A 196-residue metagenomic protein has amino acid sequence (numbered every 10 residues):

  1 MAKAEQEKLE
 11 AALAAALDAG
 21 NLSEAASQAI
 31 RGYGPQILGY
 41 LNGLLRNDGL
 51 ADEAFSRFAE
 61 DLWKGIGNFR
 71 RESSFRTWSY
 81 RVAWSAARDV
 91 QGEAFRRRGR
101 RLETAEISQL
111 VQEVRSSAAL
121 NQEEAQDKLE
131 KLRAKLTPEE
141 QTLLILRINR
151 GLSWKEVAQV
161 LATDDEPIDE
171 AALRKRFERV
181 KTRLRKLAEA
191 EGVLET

Functional and structural regions predicted by a protein language model:
M1-G20, Q28, L152-S153: Extreme N-terminal regulatory/targeting segments of RNA polymerase sigma factors
Q6-E10, R97-Q122: Internal acidic/polar
A15-G39, K128-K131, Q141: A short, charge-rich alpha-helical start-of-domain segment used by transcription regulators
D18-A19, R46, S56-S74, E93-F95 (+1 more regions): Sigma70-family region 2
I30, R133-V160, A188-E189: Short amphipathic alpha helix immediately N-terminal
E53-E60, S73-S85, K175: Structural recognition of an alpha-helix C-terminal capping motif at a helix-to-coil junction
N68-R70, R81-L102, K186-A190: Arg/Lys-rich amphipathic alpha helix in sigma70-family domain 2
W84, K155, L161-V193: DNA-recognition helix of helix-turn-helix
